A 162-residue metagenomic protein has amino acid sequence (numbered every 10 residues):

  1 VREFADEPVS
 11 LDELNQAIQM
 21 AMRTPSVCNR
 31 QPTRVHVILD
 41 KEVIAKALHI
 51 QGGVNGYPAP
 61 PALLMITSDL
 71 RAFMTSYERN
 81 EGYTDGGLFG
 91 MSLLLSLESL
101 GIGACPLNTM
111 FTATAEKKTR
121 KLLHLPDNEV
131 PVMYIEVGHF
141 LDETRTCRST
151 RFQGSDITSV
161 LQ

Functional and structural regions predicted by a protein language model:
V1-Q162: Acidic, surface-exposed loops and disordered segments
